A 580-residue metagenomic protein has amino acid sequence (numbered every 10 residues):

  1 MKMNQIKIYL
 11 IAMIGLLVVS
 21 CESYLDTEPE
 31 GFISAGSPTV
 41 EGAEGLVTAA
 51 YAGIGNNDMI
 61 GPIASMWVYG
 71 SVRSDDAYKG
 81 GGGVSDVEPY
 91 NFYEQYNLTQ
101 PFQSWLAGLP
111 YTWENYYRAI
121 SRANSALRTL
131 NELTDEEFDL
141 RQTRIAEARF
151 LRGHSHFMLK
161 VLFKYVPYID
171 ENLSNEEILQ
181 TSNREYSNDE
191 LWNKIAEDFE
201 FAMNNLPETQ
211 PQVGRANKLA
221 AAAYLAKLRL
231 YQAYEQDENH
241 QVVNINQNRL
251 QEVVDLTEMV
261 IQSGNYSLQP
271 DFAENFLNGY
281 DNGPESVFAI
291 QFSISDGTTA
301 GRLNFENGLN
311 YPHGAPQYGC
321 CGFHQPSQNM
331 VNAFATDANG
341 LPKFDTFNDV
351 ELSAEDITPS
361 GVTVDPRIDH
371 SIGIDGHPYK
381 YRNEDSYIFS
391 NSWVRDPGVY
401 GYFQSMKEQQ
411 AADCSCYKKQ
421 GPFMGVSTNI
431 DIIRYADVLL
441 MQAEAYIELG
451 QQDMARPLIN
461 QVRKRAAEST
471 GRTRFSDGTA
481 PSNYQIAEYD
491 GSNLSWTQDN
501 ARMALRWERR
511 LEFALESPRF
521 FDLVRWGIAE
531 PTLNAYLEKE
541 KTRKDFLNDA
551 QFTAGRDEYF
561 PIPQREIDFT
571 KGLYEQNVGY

Functional and structural regions predicted by a protein language model:
S20-E22, A77, F102, Y116-A119 (+6 more regions): Long, intrinsically disordered, low-complexity segments
C21-R73, R556-Y559, P563, I567-Y580: Membrane-proximal, proline-rich intrinsically disordered regions
T39-V40, E44-T48, A52-N57, G83-F163 (+10 more regions): Conserved, well-structured interaction surfaces
K160-L162, P167, Q210, L228-H240 (+1 more regions): Short coil/turn linking the two alpha-helices of tandem helical-hairpin repeats
P284, F288-D396: Glycine-rich, aromatic-lined ligand/substrate-binding cores of catalytic and carbohydrate-binding domains
